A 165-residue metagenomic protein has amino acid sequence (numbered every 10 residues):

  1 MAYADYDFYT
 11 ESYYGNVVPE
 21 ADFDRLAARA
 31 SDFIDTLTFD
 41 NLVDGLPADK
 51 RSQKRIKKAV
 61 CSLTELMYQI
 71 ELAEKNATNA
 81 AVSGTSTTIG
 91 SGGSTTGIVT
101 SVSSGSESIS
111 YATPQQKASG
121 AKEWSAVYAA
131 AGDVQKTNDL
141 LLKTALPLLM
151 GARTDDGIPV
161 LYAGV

Functional and structural regions predicted by a protein language model:
M1-V165: Divalent metal-cofactor coordination and adjacent catalytic microenvironments
